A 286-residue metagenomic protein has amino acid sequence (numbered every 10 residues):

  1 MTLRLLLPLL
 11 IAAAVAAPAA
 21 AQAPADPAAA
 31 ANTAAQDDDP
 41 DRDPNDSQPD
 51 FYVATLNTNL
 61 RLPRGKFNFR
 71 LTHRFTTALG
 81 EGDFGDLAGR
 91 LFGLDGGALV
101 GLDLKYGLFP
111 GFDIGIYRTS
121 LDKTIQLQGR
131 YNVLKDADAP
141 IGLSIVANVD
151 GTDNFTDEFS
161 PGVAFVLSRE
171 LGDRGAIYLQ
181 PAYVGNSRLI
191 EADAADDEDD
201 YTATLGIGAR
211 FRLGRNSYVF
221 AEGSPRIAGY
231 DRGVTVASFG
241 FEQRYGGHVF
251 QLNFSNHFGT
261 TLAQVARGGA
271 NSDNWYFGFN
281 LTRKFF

Functional and structural regions predicted by a protein language model:
M1-L5: Positively charged n-region of N-terminal signal peptides that target proteins for export
L6-A14: Bacterial N-terminal signal peptides
A16-P18: N-terminal signal peptide c-region/cleavage motif recognized by signal peptidases
A23-N154, E158-V163, S168-R188, A192 (+3 more regions): Transmembrane beta-barrel domains of Gram-negative outer membranes and organellar outer membranes
R210-R212, Y218-V219: Surface-exposed extracellular loop regions of Gram-negative outer-membrane beta-barrel proteins
S217-P225: Basic (Lys/Arg-enriched) interaction patch that binds polyanionic ligands
